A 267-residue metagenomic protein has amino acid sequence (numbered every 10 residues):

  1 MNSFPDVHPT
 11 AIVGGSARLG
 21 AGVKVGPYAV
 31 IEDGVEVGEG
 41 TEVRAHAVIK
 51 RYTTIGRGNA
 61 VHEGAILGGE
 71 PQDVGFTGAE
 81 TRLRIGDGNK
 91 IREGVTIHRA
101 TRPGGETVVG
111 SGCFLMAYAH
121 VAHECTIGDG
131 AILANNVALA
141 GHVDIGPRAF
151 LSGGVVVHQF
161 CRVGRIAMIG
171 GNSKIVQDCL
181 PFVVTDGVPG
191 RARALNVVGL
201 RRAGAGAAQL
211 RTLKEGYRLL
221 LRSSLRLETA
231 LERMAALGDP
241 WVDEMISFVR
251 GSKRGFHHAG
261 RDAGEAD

Functional and structural regions predicted by a protein language model:
M1-T10, G15-A17, A21-G22, G58 (+6 more regions): Terminal amphipathic alpha-helical/low-complexity segments used for targeting or macromolecular assembly
D6-R191: Structural signal for interior beta-strand "rungs" in well-ordered beta-sheet cores of soluble enzyme domains
